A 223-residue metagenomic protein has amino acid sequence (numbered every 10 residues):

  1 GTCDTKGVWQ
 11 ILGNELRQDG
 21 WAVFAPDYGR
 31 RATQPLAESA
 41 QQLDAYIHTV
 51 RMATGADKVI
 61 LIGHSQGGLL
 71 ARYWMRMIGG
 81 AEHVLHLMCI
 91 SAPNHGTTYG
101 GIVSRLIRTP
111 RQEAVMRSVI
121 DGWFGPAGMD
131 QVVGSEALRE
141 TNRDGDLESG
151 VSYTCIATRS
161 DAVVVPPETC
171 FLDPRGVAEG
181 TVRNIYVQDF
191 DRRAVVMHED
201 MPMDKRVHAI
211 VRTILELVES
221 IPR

Functional and structural regions predicted by a protein language model:
G1-D27: Short, surface-exposed "cap/lid" segments of acyl-processing enzymes
G1-D4, R30-T33, Q66-L69, A92-G96 (+1 more regions): Solvent-exposed loop/turn segments at secondary-structure junctions within structured extracellular/periplasmic domains
V8-W9, P35-S39, P167-E168, V207: Residues at alpha-helix caps and immediate loop-helix transition turns in enzyme cores, especially N- and C-cap
Q10, N14, Q41, A45-H48 (+1 more regions): Solvent-exposed, polar/charged alpha-helical surfaces in well-ordered, non-transmembrane soluble domains, broadly
Q10, R72-R76, P166: Short, hydrophobic alpha-helix immediately C-terminal to the catalytic nucleophile
N14, Q18, R76-M77, T213: Short, well-ordered alpha-helices that flank and scaffold nucleotide-derived cofactor binding pockets
V23-P26, A37-N142: Serine-dependent carboxylesterase/thioesterase catalytic core of lipase-like alpha/beta-hydrolase/SGNH enzymes
E148-R223: C-terminal catalytic-base region of ester-bond hydrolases, centering on the histidine of the charge-relay
